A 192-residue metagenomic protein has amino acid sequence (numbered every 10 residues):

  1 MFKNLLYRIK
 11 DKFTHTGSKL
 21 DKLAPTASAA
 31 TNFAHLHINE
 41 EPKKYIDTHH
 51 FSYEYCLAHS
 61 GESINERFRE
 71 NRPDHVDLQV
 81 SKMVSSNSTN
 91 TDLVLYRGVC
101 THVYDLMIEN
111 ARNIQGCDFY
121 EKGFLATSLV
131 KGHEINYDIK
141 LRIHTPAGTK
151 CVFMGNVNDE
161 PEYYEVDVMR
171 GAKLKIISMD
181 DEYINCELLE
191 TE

Functional and structural regions predicted by a protein language model:
L5-E192: Mono-ADP-ribosyltransferase
